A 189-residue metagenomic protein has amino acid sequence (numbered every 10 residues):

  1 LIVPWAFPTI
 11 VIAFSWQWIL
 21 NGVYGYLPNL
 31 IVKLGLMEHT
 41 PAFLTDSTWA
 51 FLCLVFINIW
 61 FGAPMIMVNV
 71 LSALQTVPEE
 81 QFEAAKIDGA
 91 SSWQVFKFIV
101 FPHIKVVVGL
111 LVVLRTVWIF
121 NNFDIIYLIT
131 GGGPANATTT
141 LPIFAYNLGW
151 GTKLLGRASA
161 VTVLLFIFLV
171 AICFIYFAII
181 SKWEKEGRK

Functional and structural regions predicted by a protein language model:
L1-K189: A structural signal for multi-pass alpha-helical bundles of membrane permease subunits that mediate small-molecule
